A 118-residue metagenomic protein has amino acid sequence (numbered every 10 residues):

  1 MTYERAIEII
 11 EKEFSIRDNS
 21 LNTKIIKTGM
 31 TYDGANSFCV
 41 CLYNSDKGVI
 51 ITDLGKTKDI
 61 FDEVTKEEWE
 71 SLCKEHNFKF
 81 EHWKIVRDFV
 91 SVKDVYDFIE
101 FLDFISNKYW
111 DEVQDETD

Functional and structural regions predicted by a protein language model:
M1-R17, F104-D118: Acidic-basic catalytic patches of nuclease active cores, encompassing PD-(D/E)XK and other metal-cofactor nuclease
M1-T2, D18-N22, V92, Y96-I99: Polybasic/polar functional segments that serve as interface/processing modules
E11-N19, C41-Y43, H76-F80: Short, exposed beta-strand/loop patches in secreted or surface proteins that constitute
D18-L54: Amphipathic, interaction-prone secondary-structure segments
K27-Y32, T52-I60, D88-Y96: Secondary-structure transition/turn motif
C39-N77: Acidic, aromatic-enriched beta-alpha/helix-loop junctions
S71-V90: Polybasic, proline/glycine-rich intrinsically disordered low-complexity segments
K84-D118: Solvent-exposed, charged helical/coil patches that constitute nucleic-acid or partner-interaction surfaces
